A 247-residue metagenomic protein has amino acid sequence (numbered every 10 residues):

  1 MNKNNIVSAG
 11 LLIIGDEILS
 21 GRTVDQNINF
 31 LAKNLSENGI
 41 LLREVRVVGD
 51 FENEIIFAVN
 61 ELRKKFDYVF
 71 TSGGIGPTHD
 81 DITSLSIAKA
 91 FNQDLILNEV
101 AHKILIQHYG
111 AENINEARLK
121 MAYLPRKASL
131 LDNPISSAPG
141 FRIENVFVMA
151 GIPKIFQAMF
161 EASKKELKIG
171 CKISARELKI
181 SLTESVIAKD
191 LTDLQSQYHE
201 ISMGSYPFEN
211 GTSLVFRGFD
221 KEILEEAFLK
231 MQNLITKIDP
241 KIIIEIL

Functional and structural regions predicted by a protein language model:
N2-V45, D50, E225: Glycine-rich phosphate/diphosphate-binding loop of Rossmann-like nucleotide-binding domains
I14-D16, T71-H79, A150, G218-F219: Glycine-rich beta-strand-to-loop/alpha-helix junction loops that act as flexible
N29-I82, S86-K89: N-terminal small/polar loop signature for handling phosphorylated ligands or for N-terminal nucleophile
N38, L62-F66, A90-D94, H108-E112 (+4 more regions): Change "in soluble alpha/beta enzymes" to "in soluble alpha/beta proteins
E54-F57, K64, I82-K168: Proline/glycine-rich low-complexity loops and linkers
N145-T236: An accessory alpha-helical subdomain
S181-S185, I242-L247: Short proline/glycine- and acidic-rich turn/helix-capping motifs at secondary-structure junctions
